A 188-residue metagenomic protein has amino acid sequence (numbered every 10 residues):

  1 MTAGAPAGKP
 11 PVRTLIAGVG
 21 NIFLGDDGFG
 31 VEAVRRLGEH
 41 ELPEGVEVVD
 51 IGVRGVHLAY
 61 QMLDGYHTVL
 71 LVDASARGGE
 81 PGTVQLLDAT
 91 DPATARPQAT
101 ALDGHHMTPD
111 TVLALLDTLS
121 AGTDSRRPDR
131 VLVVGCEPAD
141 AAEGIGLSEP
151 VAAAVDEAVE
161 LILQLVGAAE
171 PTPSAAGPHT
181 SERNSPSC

Functional and structural regions predicted by a protein language model:
T2-G122, R126-D129, V133-P138, I145-D156 (+1 more regions): N-terminal catalytic or cofactor-binding beta/alpha core of small enzyme domains
I162: Hydrophobic "lid"/C-terminal helical patch of Rossmann-like NAD(P)-dependent dehydrogenase/epimerase domains
